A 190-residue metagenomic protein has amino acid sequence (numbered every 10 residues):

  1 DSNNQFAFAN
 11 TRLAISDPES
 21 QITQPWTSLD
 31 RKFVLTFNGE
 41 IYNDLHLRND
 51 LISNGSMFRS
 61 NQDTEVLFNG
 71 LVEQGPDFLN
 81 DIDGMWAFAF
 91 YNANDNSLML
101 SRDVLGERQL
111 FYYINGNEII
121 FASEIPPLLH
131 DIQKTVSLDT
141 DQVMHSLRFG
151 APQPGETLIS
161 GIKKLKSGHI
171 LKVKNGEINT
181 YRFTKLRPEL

Functional and structural regions predicted by a protein language model:
D1-L190: Cysteine-centered catalytic environments shared across enzyme families
